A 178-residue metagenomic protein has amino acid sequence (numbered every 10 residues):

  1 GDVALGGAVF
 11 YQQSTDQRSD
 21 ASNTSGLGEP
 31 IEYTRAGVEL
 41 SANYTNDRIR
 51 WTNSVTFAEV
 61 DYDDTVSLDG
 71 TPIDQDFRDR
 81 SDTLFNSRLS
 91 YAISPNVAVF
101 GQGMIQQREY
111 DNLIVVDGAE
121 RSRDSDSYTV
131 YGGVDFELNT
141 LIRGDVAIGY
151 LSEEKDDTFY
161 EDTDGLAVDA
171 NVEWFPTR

Functional and structural regions predicted by a protein language model:
G1, E32-A36, T45, D79-T83 (+2 more regions): Residues that define the transmembrane beta-barrel architecture of outer-membrane proteins
G1, V38-Y44, F85-Y91, G132-F136 (+2 more regions): Residues on the lipid-exposed face of transmembrane beta-strands in outer-membrane beta-barrel proteins
D2-G7, N46-N53, D61, N96-G101 (+2 more regions): Repeated loop/turn-to-beta-strand initiation elements of outer-membrane beta-barrel proteins
G7-Q13, N53-E59, F85, G101-Q107 (+3 more regions): Transmembrane beta-barrel strands of outer-membrane/channel proteins
F10-D16, D47, A58-Y62, N96 (+3 more regions): Structural signature of outer-membrane beta-barrel domains
F10-G37: Asp-box/WD-like beta-propeller blade repeats and closely related beta-sheet repeat scaffolds
D20-E29, T65-D76, D111-R121, E154-T158: Extracellular loop and loop/strand-boundary signature of outer-membrane beta-barrel proteins
Y150-E153, T158-L166, W174-R178: Exposed, low-structure sequence patches enriched in small/polar residues
